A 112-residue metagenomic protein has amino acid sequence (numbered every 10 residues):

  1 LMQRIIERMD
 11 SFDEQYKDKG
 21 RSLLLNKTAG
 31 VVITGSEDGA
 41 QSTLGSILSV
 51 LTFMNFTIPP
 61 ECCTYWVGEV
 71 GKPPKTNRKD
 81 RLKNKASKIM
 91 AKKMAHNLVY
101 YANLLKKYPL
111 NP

Functional and structural regions predicted by a protein language model:
L1-T57: Helix-loop-strand module that forms the ligand-binding subsite of alpha/beta enzymes
T52-P112: Glycine-rich phosphate/pyrophosphate-binding loop and the adjoining helix
